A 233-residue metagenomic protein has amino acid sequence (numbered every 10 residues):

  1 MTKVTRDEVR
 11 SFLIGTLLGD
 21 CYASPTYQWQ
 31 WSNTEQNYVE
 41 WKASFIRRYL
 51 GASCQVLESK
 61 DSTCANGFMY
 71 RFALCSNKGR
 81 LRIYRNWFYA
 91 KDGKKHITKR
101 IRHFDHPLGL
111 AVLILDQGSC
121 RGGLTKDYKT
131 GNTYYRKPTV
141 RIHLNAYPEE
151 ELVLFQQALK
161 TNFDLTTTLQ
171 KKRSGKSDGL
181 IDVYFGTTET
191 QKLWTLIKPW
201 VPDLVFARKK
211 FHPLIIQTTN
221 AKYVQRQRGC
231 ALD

Functional and structural regions predicted by a protein language model:
M1-D233: Internal intein/HINT superfamily modules and their associated LAGLIDADG
